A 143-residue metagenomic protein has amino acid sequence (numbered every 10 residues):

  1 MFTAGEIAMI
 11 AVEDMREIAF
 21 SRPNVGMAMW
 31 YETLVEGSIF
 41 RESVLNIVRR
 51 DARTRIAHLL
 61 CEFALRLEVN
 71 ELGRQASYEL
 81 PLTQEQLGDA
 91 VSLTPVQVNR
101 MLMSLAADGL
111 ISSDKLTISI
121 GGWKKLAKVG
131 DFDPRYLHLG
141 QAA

Functional and structural regions predicted by a protein language model:
M1-D14: Ligand-binding loop in jelly-roll beta-barrel domains
T3, F20-S92: Polybasic "coupling" helices that flank or enter modular domains
E6-A8, A19, N46, D131-Y136 (+1 more regions): Functionally engaged cysteine thiol sites
A11, A19-R22, K115, G130: Short, flexible helix/strand-to-coil boundary loops that buttress conserved ligand/catalytic motifs in alpha/beta
M15-R16, L126: A generic structural signal for short hydrophobic patches within well-formed alpha-helices
F63-A143: Phosphate-/nucleic-acid-contacting segments
